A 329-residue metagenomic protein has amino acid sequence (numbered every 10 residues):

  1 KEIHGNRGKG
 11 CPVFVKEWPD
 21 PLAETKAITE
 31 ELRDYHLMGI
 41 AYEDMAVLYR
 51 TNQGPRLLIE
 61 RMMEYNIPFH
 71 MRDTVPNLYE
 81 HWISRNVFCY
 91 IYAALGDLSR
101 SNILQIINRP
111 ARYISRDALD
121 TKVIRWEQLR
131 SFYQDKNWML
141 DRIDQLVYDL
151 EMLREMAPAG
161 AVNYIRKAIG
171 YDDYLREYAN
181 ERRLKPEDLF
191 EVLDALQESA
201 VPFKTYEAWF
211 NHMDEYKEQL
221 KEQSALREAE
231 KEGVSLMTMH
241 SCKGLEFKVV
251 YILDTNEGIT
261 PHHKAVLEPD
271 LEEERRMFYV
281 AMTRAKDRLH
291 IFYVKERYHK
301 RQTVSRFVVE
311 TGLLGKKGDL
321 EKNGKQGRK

Functional and structural regions predicted by a protein language model:
K1-P68, L95: Helicase P-loop NTPase motor core
K9-V13, E43, Y65-I67, E232 (+2 more regions): Short glycine-/polar-rich loops that comprise or flank the Walker A/P-loop and associated switch/sensor motifs
C11, E64-I67, V75-P110: Conserved short internal alpha-helix adjacent to the catalytic or cofactor-binding core of large enzyme scaffolds
R85-C89, V234-H262: A short beta-strand element within the Helicase C-terminal
L104-E127: Helix-hairpin-helix
V123, N256-K329: C-terminal accessory regions
Q134-S241, I259-H262, R288, E321-K329: Accessory C-terminal helicase-associated subdomains
